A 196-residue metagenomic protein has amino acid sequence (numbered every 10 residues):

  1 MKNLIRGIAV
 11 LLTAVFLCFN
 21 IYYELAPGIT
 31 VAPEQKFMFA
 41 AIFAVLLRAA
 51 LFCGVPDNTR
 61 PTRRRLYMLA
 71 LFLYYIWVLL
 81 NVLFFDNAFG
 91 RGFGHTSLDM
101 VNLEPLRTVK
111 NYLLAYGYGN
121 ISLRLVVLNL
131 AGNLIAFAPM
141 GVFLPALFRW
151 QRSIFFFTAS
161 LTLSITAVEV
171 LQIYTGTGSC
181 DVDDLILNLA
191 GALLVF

Functional and structural regions predicted by a protein language model:
M1-G176, L193-F196: Bulky hydrophobic segments
G178-V182: Replace "multi-pass membrane enzymes" with "multi-pass membrane proteins
D183-L187: Catalytic metal-binding acidic patch
L189-G191: Small-residue-rich transmembrane alpha-helices that serve as helix-helix interface/gating elements in multipass
